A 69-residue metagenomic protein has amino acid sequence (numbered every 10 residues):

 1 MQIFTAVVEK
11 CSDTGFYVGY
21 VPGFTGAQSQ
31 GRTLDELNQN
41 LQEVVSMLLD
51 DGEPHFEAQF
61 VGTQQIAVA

Functional and structural regions predicted by a protein language model:
M1-V7, D35, Q39-A69: Short, charged, surface-exposed hinge/linker loops at domain edges that act as mobile lids or interdomain connectors
F4, Y17, A27-S29: Structural detector for hydrophobic anchor residues on beta-strands
E9-F24: Short aromatic-glycine-(Arg/Gly/Cys) micro-motifs in beta-strand/loop hairpins
T25-D35: A short, exposed loop/beta-hairpin motif centered on an aromatic-Gly-Thr core
